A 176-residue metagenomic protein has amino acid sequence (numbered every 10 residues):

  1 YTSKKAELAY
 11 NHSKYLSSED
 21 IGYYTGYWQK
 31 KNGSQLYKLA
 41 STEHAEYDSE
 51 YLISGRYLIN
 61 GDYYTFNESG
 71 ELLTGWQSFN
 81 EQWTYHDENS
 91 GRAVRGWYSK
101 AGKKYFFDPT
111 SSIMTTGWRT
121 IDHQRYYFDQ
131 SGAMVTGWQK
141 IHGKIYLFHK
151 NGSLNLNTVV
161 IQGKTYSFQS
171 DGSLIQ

Functional and structural regions predicted by a protein language model:
Y1-Q176: Extracellular adhesion/carbohydrate-binding repeat motifs centered on closely spaced tryptophans
